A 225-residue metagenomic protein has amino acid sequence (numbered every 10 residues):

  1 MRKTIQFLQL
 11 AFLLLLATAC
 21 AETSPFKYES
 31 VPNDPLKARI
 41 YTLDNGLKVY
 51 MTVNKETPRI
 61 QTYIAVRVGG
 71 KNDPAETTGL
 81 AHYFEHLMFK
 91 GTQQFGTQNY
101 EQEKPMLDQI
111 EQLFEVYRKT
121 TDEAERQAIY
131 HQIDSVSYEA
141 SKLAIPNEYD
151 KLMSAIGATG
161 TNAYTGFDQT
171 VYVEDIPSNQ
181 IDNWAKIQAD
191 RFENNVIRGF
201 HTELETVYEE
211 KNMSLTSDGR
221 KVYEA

Functional and structural regions predicted by a protein language model:
M1-Q9: Bacterial N-terminal signal peptides that target proteins for export
Q9-T18: Bacterial N-terminal signal peptides
C20-A144, V171-R198: His/Glu-rich zincin catalytic helix
T42, V53, I156-G166: Catalytic zinc-binding patch centered on the HExxH motif and its immediate surroundings that defines zinc-dependent
E56, T77, Y164-G166, F200 (+1 more regions): Short, glycine-/polar-rich solvent-exposed loops and beta-turns at beta-strand/coil boundaries
S141-G157: Alpha-helix-centered segments that form part of catalytic cores
F167-T170, H201-E210: Short, glycine/charge-rich beta-strand/loop segments that flank catalytic centers and engage negatively charged groups
T206-A225: Short acidic/His-enriched helical or mixed secondary-structure segments at domain edges of catalytic enzymes and some
